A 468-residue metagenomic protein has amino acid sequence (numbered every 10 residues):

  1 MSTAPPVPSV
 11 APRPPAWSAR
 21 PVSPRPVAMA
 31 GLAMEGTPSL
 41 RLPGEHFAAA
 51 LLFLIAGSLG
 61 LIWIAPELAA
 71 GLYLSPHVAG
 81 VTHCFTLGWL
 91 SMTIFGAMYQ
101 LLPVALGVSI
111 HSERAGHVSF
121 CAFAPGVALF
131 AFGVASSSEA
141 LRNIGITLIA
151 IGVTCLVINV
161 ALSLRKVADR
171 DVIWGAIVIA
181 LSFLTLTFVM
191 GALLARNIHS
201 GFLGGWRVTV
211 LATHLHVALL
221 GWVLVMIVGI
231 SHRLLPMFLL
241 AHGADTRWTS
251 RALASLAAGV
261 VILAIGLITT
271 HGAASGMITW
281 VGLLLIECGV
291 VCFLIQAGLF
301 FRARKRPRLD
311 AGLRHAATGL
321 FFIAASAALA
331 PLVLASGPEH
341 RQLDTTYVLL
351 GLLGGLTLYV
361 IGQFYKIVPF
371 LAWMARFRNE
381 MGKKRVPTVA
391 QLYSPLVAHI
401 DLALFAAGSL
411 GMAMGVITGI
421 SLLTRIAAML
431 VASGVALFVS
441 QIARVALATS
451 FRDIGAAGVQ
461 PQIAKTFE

Functional and structural regions predicted by a protein language model:
M1-E468: Hydrophobic alpha-helical transmembrane segments of multi-pass integral membrane proteins
